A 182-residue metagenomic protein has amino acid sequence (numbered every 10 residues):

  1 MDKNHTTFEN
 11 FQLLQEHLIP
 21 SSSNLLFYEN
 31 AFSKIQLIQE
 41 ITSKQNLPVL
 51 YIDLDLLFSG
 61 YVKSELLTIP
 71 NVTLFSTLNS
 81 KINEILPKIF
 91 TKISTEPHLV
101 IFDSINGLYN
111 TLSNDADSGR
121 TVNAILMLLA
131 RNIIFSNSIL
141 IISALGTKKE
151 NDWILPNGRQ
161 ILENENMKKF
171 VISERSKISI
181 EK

Functional and structural regions predicted by a protein language model:
D2-S21: Pre-Walker A adenine-sensing motif
H17-I19, K44-Q45, L67, T91-T95 (+2 more regions): Conserved catalytic network of the ASCE P-loop NTPase/AAA+ motor domain
I19-I89: Conserved P-loop
S23-L26, L47-Y51, P97-F102, N137-I141: Hydrophobic beta-strand segments of well-ordered beta-sheets in folded domains
L56-F58, L78-S80, N106-L108, G146-K149: Conserved nucleotide-binding/hydrolysis micro-motifs of P-loop NTPases
K63, L112-N114, W153: Short amphipathic alpha-helical segments
T77-S136: Phosphate-binding/switch loop-helix module in NTP-utilizing enzymes
N132-K182: Phosphate-binding/switch region of NTP-binding enzymes
